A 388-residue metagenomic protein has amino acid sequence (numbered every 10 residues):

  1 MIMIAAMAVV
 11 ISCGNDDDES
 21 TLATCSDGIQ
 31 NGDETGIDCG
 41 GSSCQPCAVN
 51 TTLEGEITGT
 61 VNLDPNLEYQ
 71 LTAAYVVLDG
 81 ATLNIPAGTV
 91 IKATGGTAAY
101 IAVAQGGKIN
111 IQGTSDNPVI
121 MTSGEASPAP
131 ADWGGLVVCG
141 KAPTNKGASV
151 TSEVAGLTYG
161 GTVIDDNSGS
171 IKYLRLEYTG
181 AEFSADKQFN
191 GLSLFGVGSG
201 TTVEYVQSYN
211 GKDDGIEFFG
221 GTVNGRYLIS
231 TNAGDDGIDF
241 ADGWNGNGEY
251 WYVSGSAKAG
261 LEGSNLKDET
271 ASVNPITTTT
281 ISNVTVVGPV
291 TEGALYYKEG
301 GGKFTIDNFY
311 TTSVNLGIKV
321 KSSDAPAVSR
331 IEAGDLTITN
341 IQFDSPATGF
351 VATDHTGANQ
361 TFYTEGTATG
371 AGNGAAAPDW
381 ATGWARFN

Functional and structural regions predicted by a protein language model:
A5-N31, T35-G36, G40-L53: Bacterial Sec-dependent N-terminal signal peptides
T51-D64, L71-L78, T82-L83, T94-G106 (+4 more regions): Extracellular beta-rich repeat passengers
V90: Catalytic metal-binding/acid-base residues of hydrolase active sites
N117-P118: Glycine-rich loop(s) and the adjacent beta-strand/alpha-helix scaffold that form part
